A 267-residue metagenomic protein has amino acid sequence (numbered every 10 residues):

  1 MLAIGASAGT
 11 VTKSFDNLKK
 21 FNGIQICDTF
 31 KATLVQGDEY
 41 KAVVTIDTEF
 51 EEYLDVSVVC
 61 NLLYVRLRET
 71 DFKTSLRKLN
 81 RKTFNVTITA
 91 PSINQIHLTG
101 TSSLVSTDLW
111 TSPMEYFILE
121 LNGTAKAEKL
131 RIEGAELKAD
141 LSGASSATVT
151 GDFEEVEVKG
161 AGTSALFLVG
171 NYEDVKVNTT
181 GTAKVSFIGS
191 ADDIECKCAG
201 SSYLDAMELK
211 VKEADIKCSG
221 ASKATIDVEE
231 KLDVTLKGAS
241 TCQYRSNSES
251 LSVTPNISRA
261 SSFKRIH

Functional and structural regions predicted by a protein language model:
I4-N122, K126-L141, T148-E157, F167-V169 (+1 more regions): Acidic (Asp/Glu) and glycine-rich low-complexity loops/linkers that are typically intrinsically disordered
V149-G151, L166-H267: Short, surface-exposed interaction patches in beta-rich subdomains that mediate adhesion/assembly near membranes
